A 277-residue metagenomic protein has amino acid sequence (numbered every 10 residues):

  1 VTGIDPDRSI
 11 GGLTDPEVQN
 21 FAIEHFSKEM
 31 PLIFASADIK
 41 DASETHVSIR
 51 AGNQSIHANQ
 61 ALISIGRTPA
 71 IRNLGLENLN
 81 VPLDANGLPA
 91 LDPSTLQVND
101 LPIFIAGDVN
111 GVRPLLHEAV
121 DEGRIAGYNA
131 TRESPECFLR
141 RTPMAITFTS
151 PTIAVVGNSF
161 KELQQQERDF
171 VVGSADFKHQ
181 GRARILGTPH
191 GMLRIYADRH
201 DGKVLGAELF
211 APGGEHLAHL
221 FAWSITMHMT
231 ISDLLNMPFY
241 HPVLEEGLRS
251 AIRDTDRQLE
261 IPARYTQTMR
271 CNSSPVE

Functional and structural regions predicted by a protein language model:
V1-E44, S48, G52, R113-V120 (+2 more regions): Rossmann-like dinucleotide-binding cores of NAD(P)H-dependent redox enzymes
G11, A70-N73, R113, G181-A183 (+1 more regions): Glycine/Thr-rich phosphate-binding loops of Rossmann-like dinucleotide-binding domains
I33-A37, A51, A85, P93 (+1 more regions): Short loop/edge segments at beta-strand edges and connector loops that shape dinucleotide/nucleotide cofactor-binding
A42-V47, D100, L186-G191: A short, glycine/Asx- and small/polar-enriched loop/turn that sits immediately N-terminal to a beta-strand
S43, N78, A85, R199-D201: Short acidic-glycine loop/turn motifs at beta-strand connectors
I56, Q60-R132, L235: FAD-site-proximal beta/loop scaffold in flavoenzymes
P82-D84, E133-T142, R168-G173: A short alpha-helix-loop-beta-strand transition element characteristic of N-terminal alpha/beta dinucleotide-binding
T131, F148-S159, Q164-E277: Flexible, glycine-rich terminal cap/loop adjacent to redox cofactors in electron-transfer oxidoreductases
